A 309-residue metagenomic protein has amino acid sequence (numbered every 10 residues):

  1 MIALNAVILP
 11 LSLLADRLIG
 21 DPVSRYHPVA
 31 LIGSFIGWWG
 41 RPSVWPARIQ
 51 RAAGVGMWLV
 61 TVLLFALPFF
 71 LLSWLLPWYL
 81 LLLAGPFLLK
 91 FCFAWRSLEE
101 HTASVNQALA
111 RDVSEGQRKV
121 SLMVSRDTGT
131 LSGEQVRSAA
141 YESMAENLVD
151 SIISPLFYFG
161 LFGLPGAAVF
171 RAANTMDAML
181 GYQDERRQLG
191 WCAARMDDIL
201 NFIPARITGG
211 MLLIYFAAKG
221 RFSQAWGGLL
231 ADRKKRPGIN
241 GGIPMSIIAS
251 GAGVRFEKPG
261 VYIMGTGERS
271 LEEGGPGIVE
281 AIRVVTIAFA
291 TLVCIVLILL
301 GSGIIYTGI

Functional and structural regions predicted by a protein language model:
M1-A168, Q183-I309: Hydrophobic alpha-helical transmembrane segments
L18, A172, M176-L180: Active-site His/Glu-centered metal-binding helix of metallohydrolases
